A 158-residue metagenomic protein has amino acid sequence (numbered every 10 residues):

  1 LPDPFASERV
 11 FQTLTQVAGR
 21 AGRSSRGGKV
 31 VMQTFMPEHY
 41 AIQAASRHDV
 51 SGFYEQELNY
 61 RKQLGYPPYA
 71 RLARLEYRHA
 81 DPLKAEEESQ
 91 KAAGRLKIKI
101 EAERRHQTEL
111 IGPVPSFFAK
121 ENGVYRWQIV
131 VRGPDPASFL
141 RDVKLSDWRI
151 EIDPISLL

Functional and structural regions predicted by a protein language model:
L1-S7, Q16-L158: Accessory helical-bundle/CTD segments and flexible terminal tails appended to RecA-like ATPase motors
Q12-T13: Short, structured surface patches at the beginning of a domain
